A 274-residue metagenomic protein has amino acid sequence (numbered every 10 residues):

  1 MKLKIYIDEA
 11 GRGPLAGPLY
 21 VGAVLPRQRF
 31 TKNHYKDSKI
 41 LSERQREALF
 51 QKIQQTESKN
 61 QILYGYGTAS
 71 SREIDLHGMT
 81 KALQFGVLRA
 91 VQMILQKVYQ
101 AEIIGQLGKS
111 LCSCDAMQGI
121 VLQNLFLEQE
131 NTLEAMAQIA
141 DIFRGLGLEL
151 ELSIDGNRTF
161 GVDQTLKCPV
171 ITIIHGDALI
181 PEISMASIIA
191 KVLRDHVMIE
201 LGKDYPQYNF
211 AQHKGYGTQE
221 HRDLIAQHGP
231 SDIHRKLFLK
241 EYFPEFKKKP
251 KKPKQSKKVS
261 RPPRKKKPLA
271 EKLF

Functional and structural regions predicted by a protein language model:
M1-F274: RNase H-like, Mg2+-dependent phosphodiesterase core, and more generally RNA phosphate-backbone-engaging helix-loop
